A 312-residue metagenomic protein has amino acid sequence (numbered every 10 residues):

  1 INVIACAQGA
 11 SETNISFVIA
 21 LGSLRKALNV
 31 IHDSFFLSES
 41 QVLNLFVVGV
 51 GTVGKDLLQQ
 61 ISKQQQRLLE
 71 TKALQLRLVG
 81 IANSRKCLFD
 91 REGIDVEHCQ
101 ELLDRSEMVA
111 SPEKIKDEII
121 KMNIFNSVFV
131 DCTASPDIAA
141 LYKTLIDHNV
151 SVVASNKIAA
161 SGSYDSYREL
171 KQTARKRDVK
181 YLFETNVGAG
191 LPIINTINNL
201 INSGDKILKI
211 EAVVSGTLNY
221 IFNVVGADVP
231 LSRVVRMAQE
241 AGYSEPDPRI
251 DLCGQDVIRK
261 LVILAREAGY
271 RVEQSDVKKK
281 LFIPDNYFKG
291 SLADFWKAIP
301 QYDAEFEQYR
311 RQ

Functional and structural regions predicted by a protein language model:
I1-Q59: A conserved regulatory-domain signal marking ACT and ACT-like small-molecule sensing domains and adjacent regulatory
N2-S11, Q41-V42, L69-R77, P248-L252 (+2 more regions): Flexible, glycine/charged-enriched surface loops at secondary-structure junctions
A5-C6, V128-D131, V152-S155, Y181-T185 (+1 more regions): General beta-strand structural signal in soluble alpha/beta enzymes
L43-V50, G54-D147: N-terminal glycine-/serine-/threonine-rich beta1-alpha1-beta2 phosphate-ribose binding loop of Rossmann-like
S135-H148, K157-T185, A189-L200: Rossmann-fold NAD(P)-binding glycine/threonine-rich loop
R175-D178, L182-A241, Q255, I263: Rossmann-like NAD(P)H-binding beta-loop-alpha module
V224-V225, S232-Q312: Substrate-binding/catalytic subdomain of NAD(P)-dependent oxidoreductase enzymes
